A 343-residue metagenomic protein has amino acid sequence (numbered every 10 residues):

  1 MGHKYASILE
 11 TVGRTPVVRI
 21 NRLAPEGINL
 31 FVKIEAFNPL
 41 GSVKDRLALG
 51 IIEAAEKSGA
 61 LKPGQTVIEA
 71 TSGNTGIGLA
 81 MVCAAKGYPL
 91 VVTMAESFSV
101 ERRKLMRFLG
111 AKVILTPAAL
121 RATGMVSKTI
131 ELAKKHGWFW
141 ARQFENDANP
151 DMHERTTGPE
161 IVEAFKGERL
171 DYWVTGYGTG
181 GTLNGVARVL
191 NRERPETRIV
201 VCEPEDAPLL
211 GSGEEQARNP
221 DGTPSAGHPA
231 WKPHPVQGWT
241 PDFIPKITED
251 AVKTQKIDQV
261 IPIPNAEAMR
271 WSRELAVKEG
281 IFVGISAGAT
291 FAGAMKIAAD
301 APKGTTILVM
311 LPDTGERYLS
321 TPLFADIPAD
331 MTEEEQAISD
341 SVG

Functional and structural regions predicted by a protein language model:
M1-Q65: Positively charged, low-complexity intrinsically disordered leader regions
V12-R14, V126, R192-I285, P322-G343: Active-site/ligand-binding loops adjacent to catalytic centers
F37-I51, R142-E160, G284-G288: A glycine-rich, Thr/Ser-enriched phosphate-binding loop motif common to dinucleotide/cofactor-binding enzymes
E53-A60, I77-P89, R107-F108, A187-R194 (+1 more regions): Alpha-helix C-terminal capping segments
G59-E96, R169-T182, I281, I285-A287 (+1 more regions): A short, small-residue-rich loop immediately preceding and capping a beta-strand
T66, T75-L132, L209-P224, K246-A251 (+1 more regions): Active-site-proximal loop->helix
H136-G181, G185-V189, D250-P262, A266-G280: Active-site/ligand-binding-proximal alpha/beta "capping" segment
